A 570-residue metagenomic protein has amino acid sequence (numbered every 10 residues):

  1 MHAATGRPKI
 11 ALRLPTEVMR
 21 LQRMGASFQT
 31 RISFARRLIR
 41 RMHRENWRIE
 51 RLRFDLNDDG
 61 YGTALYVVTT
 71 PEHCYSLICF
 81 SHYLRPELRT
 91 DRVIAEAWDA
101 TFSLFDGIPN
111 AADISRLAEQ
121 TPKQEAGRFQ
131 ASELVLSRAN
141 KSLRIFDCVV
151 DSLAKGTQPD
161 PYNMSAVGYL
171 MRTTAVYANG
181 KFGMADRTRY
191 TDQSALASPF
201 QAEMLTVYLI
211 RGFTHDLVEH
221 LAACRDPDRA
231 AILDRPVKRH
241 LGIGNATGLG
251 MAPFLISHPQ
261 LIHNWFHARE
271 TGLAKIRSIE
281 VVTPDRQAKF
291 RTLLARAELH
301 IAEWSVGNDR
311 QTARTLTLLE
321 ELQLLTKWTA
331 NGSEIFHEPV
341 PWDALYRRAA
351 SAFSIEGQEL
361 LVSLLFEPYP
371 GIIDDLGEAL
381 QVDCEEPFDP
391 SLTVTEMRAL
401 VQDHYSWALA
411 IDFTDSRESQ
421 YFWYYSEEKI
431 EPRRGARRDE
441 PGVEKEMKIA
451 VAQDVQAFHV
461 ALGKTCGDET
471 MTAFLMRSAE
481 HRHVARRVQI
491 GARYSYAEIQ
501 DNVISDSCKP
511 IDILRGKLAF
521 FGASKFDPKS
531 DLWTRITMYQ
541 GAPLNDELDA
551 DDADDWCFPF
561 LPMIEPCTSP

Functional and structural regions predicted by a protein language model:
H2-R20, A97-R172, A202-F388, Y405 (+6 more regions): Mixed-charge, Lys/Arg-enriched low-complexity segments
M24-R51: Amphipathic alpha-helical segments
H43-E96, T393-Y425, I430-E431, T472-F474 (+1 more regions): Amphipathic, interaction-prone secondary-structure segments
A64, M563-P570: Secondary-structure-rich domain cores
H73-Y83, I108-Q120, R434, D552: Short amphipathic beta-strand/extended segments with alternating polar/hydrophobic composition
L196, F200, M204, Y208-H220 (+8 more regions): Acidic, low-complexity, intrinsically disordered interaction modules
C508, D555-C557, C567-T568: Acidic, serine/proline-rich low-complexity intrinsically disordered regions
F558-P562: Secretion-targeting segments and adjacent low-complexity export tracts
